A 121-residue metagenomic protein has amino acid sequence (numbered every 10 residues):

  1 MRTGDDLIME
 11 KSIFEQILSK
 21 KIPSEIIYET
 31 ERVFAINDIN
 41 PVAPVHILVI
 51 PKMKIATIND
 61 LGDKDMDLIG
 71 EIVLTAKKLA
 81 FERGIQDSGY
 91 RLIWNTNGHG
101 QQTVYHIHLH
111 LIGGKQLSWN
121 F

Functional and structural regions predicted by a protein language model:
R2-F121: HIT superfamily nucleotide-processing domains
